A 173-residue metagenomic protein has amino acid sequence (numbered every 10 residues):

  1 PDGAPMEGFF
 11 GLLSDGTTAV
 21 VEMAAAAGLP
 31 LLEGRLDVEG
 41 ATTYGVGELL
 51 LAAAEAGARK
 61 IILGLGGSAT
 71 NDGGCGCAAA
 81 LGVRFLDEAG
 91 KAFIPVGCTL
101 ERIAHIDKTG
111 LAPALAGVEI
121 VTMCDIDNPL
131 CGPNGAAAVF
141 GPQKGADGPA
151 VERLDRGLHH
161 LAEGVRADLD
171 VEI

Functional and structural regions predicted by a protein language model:
P1-L65, A69-I173: N-terminal loops that bind phosphate or other acidic moieties and the adjacent beta-alpha structural core
